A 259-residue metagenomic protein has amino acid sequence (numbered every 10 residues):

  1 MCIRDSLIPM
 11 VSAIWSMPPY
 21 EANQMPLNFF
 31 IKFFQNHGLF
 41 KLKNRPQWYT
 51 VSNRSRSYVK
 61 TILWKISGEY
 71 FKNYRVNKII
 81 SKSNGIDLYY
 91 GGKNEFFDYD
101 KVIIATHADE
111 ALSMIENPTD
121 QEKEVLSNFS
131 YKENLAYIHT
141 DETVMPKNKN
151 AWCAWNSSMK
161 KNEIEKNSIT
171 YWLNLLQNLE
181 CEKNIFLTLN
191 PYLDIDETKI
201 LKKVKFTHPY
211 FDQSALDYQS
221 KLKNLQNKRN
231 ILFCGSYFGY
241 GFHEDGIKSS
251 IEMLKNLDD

Functional and structural regions predicted by a protein language model:
R4-I79: Active-site/ligand-binding neighborhood in enzyme catalytic cores
K65, N117, N256: Active-site catalytic microenvironments for nucleophilic, acid-base chemistry
I66-S67, Y99-D100, K228-R229: Short, well-ordered alpha-helix to beta-strand connector turns
Y70-K72, I104, F233: A structural signal for the hydrophobic beta-strands that form the central parallel beta-sheet of Rossmann-like
N73-R75, G91, C234: Conserved beta-strand termini and adjacent loop/short-helix elements that scaffold enzyme active sites in alpha/beta
N77-Y210: Mid-domain catalytic core of redox enzymes that form a hydrophobic substrate pocket/lid adjacent to a catalytic redox
T198-D259: C-terminal catalytic lobe of FAD-dependent flavoproteins
